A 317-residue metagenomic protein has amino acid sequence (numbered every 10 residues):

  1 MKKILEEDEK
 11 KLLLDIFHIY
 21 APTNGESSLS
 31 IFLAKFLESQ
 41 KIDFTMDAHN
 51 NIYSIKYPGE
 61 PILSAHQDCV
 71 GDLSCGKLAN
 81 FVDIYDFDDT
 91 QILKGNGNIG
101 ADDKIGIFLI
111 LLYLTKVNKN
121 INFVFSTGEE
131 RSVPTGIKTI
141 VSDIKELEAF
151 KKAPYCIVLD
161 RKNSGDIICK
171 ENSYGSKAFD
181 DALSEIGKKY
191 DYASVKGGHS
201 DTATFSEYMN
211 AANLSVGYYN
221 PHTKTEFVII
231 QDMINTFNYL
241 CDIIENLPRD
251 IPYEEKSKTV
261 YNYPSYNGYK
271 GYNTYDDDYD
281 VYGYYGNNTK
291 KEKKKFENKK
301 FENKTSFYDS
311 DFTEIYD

Functional and structural regions predicted by a protein language model:
M1-G25, T223: N-terminal capping segment at the start of a domain
D15-P58: A non-catalytic alpha/beta surface segment that caps or lines the substrate-entry region of metallo-dependent hydrolase
I55-N120, E130-S132: Active-site metal-coordination/substrate-binding segment of hydrolases, especially metallo-dependent peptidases
P61, A193-T236: Zn-dependent metallopeptidase/amidohydrolase metal-coordination segment
G97-A178, Y190-S194: Acidic/histidine-rich catalytic neighborhood of metal-dependent amide-processing enzymes
I167-Y208, G217, S257: An extended, acidic, His-containing surface patch that forms the Zn2+-binding/catalytic region of metallohydrolases
N220-N288, I315-D317: His/Asp/Glu-rich mid-to-C-terminal helical/loop segments that flank catalytic regions of hydrolases
N267, N273, K293-T305: Asparagine/serine/threonine-enriched low-complexity, disordered tracts, especially those forming N-linked glycosylation
